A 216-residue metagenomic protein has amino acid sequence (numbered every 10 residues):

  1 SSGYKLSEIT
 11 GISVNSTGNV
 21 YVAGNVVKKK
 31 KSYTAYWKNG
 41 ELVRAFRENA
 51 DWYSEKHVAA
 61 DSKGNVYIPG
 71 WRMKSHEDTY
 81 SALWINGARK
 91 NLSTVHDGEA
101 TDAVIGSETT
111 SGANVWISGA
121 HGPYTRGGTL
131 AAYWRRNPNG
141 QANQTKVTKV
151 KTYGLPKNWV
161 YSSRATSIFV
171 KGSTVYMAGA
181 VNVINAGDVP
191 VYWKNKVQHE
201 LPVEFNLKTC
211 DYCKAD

Functional and structural regions predicted by a protein language model:
S1-D216: Residue-level hotspots at or immediately adjacent to binding/recognition sites across diverse folds
